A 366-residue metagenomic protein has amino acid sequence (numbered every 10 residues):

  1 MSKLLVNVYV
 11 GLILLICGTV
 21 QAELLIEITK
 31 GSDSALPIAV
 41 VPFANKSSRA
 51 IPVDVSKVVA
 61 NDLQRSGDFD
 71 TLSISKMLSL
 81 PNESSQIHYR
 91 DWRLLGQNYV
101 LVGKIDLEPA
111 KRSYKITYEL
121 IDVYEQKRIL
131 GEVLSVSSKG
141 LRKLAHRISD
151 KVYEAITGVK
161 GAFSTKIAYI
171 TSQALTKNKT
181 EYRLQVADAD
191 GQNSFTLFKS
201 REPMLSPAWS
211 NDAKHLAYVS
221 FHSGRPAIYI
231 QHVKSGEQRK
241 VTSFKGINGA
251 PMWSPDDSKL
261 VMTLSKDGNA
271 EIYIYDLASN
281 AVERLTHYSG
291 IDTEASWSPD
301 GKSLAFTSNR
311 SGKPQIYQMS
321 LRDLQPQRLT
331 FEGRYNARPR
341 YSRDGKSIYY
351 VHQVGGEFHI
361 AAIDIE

Functional and structural regions predicted by a protein language model:
G18-A22: Sec/Tat signal peptide C-region and signal peptidase I cleavage site
L24, S84-K151: Amphipathic beta-strand/beta-sheet edge segments enriched in Tyr/Trp
E27-R90, L101, L107: Short beta-strand->alpha-helix linker/helix-N-cap micro-motif that forms a surface specificity/interaction loop
Y124, D188-Q192, H232-G236, D276-N280 (+2 more regions): Short loop/turn segments that connect beta-strands within beta-propeller blades
R128-G131, Q192-T196, G236-K240, N280-R284 (+1 more regions): Predominantly a core beta-strand signature of beta-propeller blades across repeat-based propeller domains
K160, S172-R183, K199-E202, V219-A227 (+8 more regions): A flexible loop/linker signature enriched in serine peptidases of the S9 family
I167, A213-A217, D257-V261, G301-A305 (+1 more regions): Hydrophobic beta-strand positions that form the internal "hydrophobic ladder" of WD40/Gbeta-like beta-propeller blades
